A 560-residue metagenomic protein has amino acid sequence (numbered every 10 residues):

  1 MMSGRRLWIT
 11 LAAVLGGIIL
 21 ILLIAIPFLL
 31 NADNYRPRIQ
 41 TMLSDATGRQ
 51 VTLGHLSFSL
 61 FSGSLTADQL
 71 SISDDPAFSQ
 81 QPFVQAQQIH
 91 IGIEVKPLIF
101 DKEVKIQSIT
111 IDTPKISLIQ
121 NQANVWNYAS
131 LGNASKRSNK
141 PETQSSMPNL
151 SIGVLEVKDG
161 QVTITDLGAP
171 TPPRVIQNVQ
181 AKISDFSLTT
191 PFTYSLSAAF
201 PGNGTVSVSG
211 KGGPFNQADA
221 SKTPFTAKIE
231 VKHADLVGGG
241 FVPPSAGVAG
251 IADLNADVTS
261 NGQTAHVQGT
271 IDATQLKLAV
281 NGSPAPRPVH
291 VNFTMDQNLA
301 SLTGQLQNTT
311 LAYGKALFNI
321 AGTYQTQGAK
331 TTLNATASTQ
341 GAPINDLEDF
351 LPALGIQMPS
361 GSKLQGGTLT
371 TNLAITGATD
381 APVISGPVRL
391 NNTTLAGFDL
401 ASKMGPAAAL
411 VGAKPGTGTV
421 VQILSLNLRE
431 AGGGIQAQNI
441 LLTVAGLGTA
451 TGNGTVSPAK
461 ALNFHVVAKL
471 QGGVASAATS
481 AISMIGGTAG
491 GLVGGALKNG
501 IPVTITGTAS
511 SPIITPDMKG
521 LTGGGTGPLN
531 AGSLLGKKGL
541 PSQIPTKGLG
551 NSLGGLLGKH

Functional and structural regions predicted by a protein language model:
M1-G48: N-terminal type II signal-anchor transmembrane helix that functions as the membrane-insertion/stop-transfer segment
T41, S59, G63-Q85, K105-A129 (+8 more regions): Small-residue helix/turn framework positions
R49-G54, V421: A short, amphipathic edge element
I89: An amphipathic, basic-hydrophobic helix/alpha-beta surface used to engage anionic, phosphate-rich ligands or surfaces
N133-P148, G524-G525: Intrinsic-disorder/low-complexity linker and hinge segments
I514-H560: Gram-negative outer-membrane assembly/targeting C-terminal domains
